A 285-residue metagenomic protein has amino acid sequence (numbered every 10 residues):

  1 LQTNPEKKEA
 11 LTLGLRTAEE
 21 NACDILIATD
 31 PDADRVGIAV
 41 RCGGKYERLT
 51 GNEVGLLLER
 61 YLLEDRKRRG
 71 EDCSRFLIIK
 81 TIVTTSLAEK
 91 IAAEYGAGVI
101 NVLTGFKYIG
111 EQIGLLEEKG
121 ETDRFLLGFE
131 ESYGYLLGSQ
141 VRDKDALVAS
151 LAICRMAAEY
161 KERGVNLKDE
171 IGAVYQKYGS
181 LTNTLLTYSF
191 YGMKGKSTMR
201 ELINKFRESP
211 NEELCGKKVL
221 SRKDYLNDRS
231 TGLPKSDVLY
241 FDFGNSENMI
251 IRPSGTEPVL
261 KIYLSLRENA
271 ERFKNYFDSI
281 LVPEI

Functional and structural regions predicted by a protein language model:
L1-P5, C42, G114-E118: Short low-complexity, flexible loop/linker segments enriched in glycine and/or proline with clustered acidic
L1-R35: N-terminal small/polar loop signature for handling phosphorylated ligands or for N-terminal nucleophile
E9-L13, L58, Y108: Well-ordered alpha-helical segments embedded in enzymatic catalytic cores
E19, C23-I25, T29, K45-Y46 (+4 more regions): Phosphate-binding and adjacent anionic-ligand microenvironments
D34-E53, A88: Short Gly/Thr/Asp-enriched flexible loops that form oxyanion-binding sites at enzyme active sites
R35, G55-L57, F106-G110: Short gly/pro/ser/thr-enriched loop/turn and capping motifs at secondary-structure boundaries
T50-L63: Catalytic or ion-translocation cores adjacent to nucleophile or general acid/base/metal-coordination motifs in diverse
